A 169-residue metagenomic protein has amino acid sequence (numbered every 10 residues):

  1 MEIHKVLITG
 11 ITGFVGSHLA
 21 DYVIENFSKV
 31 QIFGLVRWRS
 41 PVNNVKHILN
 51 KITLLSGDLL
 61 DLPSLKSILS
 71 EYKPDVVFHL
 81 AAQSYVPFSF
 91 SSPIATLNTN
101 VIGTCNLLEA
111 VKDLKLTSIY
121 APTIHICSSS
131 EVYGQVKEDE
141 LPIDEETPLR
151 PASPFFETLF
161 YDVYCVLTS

Functional and structural regions predicted by a protein language model:
M1-S169: N-terminal Rossmann-like NAD(P)+-binding domain of SDR-like oxidoreductases, especially those catalyzing
